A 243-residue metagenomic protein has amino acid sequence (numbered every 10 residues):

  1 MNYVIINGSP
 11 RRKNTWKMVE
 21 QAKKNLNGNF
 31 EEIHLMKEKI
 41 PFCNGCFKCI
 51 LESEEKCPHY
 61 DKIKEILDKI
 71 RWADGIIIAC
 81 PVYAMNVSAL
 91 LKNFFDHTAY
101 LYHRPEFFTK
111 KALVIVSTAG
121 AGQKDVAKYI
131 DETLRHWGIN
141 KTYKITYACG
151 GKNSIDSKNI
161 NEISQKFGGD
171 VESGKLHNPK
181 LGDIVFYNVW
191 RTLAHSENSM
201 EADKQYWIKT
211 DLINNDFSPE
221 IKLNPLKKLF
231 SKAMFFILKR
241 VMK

Functional and structural regions predicted by a protein language model:
M1-C80, M85-Y100, N161-K243: N-terminal beta1-alpha1-beta2 submodule of the flavodoxin-like/Rossmannoid cofactor-binding fold
S9-R12, A84, S117-A121, A148-N153: Short histidine/acidic/glycine/proline-rich micro-motifs that form metal- and phosphate-coordinating active-site loops
A89, Q123-K128, I155-N159: A short secondary-structure junction signal
Y102-E106: Conserved Walker
F107-A148: Short, glycine-/small-residue-rich phosphate/pyrophosphate-handling segment
R135-Y147, G151, I155-E162, K166-K175: A charged, well-structured terminal subsegment
